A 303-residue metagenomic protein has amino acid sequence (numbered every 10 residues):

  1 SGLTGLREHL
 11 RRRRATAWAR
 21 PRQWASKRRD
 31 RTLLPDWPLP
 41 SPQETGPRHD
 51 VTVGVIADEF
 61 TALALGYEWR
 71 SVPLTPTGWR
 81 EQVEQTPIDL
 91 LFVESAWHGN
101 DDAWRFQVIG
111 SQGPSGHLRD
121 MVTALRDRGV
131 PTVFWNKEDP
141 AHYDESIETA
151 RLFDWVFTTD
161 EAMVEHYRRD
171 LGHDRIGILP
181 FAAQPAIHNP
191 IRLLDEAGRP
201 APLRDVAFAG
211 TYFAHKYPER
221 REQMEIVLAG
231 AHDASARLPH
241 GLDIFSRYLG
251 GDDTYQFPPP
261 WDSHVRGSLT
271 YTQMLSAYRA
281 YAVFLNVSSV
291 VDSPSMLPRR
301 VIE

Functional and structural regions predicted by a protein language model:
S1-W24: Intrinsically disordered, low-structural-confidence terminal and linker regions
T16-E84, S95-H98, A103-W104, G110-G113 (+2 more regions): Nucleotide-sugar donor-binding catalytic core of glycosyltransferases
G46-R48, L125-F134: Short beta-strand/loop segments at the ligand-binding rim of alpha/beta enzyme cores
Q85-T86, R151: Active-site charged/polar residues at nucleotide-handling catalytic sites that mediate phosphoryl, nucleotidyl
D89-L90, P131, W155, V283: Structural motif
G116-R128: Catalytic-core regions built around general acid/base machinery
V133-I147, Q184-I187: Nucleotide-sugar donor phosphate/pyrophosphate-binding loop at the beta->alpha transition of glycosyltransferases
S146-V156: A conserved, positively charged/aromatic
